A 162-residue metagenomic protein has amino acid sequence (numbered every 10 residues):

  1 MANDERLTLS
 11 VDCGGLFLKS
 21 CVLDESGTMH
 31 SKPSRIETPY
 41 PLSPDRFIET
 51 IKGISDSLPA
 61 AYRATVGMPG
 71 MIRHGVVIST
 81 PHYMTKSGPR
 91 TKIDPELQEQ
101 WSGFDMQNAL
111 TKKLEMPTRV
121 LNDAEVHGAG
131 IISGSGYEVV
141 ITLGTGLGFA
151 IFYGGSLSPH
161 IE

Functional and structural regions predicted by a protein language model:
A2-V76: Conserved phosphate-binding loops in N-terminal lobes of ATP-dependent enzymes of the actin/Hsp70/sugar-kinase
N3-L9, C21-E25, S31-K32, P41-R46 (+4 more regions): Glycine/GP-enriched mid-protein hinge/lid loop-to-helix segment characteristic of carbohydrate kinases
C13-G14, M68-P69, N122-A124, L143-T145: Fold-independent oxyanion-binding glycine-rich loops and adjacent beta-strand/coil segments at enzyme active sites
P44-E49, Y62-R63, I72-I131: Glycine-rich phosphate-binding loop and adjoining helix at the ATP-binding site of ATP-dependent phosphoryl-transfer
